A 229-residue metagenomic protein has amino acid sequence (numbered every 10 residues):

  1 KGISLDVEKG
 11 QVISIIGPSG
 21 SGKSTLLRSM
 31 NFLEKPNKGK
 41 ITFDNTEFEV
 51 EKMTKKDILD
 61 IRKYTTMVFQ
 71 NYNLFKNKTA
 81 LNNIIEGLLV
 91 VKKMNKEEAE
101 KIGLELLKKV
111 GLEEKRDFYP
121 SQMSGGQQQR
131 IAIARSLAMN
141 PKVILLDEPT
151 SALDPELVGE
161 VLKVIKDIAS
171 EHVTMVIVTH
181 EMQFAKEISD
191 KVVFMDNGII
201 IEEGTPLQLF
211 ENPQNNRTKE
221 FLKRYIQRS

Functional and structural regions predicted by a protein language model:
K1-P206: ABC family nucleotide-binding domain
E203, L207-S229: C-terminal boundary and immediately downstream tail of ABC-type ATPase nucleotide-binding domains
